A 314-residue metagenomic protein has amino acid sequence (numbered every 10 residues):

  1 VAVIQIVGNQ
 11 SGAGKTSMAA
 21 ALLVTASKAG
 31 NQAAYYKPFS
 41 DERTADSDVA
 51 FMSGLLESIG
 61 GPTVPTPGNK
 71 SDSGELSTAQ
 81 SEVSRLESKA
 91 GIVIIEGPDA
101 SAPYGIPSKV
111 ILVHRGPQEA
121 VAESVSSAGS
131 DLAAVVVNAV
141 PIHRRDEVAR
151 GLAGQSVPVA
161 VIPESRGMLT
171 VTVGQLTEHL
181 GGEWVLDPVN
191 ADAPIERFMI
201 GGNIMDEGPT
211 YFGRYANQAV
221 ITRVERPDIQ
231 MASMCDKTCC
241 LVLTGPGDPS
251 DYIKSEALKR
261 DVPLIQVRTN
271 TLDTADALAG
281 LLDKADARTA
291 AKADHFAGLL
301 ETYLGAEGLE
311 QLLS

Functional and structural regions predicted by a protein language model:
V3, V7-A13, S17-T78, E82 (+3 more regions): N-terminal phosphate/diphosphate-binding loop that engages ATP/GTP or pyrophosphate donors across diverse enzyme folds
V3-Q5, Q32-A34, G60-V64, G91-V93 (+7 more regions): Structural motif
G8-K15, R115-Q118, V220-T222, P246-G247: Short, glycine-rich nucleotide/cofactor-binding loops
F39-D41, A139-P141, E164-L169: Glycine-rich beta-alpha junction loops
S71-G105: Phosphate-binding/switch loop-helix module in NTP-utilizing enzymes
R85-A90, Y104-I106, A128-S130, P209-Q218 (+1 more regions): Flexible, charged surface loops at secondary-structure boundaries
G91-I92, G97, P158-E225, L278-S314: Non-catalytic interface/targeting segments
G97-A160, E225-R288: Conserved catalytic-core segment of NTP-binding enzymes
